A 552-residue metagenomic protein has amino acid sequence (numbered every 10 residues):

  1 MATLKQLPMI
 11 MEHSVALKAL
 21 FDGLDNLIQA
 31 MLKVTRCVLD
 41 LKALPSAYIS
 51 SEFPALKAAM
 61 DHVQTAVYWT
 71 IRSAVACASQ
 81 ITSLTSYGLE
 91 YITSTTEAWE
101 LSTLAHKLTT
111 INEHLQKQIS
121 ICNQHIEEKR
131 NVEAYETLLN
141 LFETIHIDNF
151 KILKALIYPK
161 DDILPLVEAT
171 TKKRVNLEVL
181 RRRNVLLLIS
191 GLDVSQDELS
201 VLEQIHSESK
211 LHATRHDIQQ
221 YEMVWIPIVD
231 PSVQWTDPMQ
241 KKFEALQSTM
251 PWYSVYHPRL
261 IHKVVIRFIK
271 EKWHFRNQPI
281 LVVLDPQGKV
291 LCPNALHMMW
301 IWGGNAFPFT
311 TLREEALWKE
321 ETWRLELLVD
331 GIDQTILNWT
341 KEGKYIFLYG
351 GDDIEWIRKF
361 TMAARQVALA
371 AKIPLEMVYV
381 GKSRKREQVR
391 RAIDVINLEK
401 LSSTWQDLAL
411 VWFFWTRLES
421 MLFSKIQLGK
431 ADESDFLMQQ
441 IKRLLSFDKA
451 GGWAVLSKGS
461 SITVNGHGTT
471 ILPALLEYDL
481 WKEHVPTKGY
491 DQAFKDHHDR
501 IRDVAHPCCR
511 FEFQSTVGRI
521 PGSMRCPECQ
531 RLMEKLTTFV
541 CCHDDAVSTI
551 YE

Functional and structural regions predicted by a protein language model:
M1-E222, V229-D230, W235-L246, L291-E552: Non-globular targeting/processing and membrane-anchoring segments
V224, Y253-H257, V378-V380: General small-molecule cofactor/ligand-binding pocket signal
M250-H274, Q278-V282: Active-site-proximal specificity loops/subdomain of glycosyltransferases
F275-M299: HKD (HxKxxxxD) catalytic microenvironment of the phospholipase D
